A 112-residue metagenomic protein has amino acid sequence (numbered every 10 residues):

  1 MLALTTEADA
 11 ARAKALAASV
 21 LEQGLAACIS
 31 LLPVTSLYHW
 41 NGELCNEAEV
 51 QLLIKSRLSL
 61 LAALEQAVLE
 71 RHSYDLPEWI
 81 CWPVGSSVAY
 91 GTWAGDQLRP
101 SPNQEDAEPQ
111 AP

Functional and structural regions predicted by a protein language model:
M1-P112: Positively charged, small/polar-rich N-terminal and surface patches that mediate targeting and assembly and bind
